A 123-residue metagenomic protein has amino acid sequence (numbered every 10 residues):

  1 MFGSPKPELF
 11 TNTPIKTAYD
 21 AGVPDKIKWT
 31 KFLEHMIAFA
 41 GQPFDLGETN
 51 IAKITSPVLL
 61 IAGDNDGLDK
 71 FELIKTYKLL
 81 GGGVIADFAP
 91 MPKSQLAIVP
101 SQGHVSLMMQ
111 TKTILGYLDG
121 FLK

Functional and structural regions predicted by a protein language model:
M1-A18: Flexible "cap/lid" loop of the alpha/beta hydrolase fold
P14-I27, K31: Short glycine/proline- and acidic residue-enriched helix-loop micro-motifs that form flexible lids or anion-recognition
E34-N50: Active-site nucleophile elbow and catalytic-triad environment of alpha/beta-hydrolase enzymes
I51-T55, L80, A89-M91: Short, conserved loop/helix-junction motifs that constitute active-site signature segments in enzyme catalytic cores
I54, L60-A62: Short beta-strand/loop motif that positions the catalytic acidic residue of the alpha/beta-hydrolase fold
D64-G67, S101-G103: Acidic beta-to-alpha connecting loop that harbors the catalytic carboxylate
G67-K75, L107: Conserved alpha/beta-hydrolase "acid-adjacent" motif
D87, P92-K123: Catalytic active-site module of serine/aspartate enzymes centered on a nucleophile-bearing elbow/loop
